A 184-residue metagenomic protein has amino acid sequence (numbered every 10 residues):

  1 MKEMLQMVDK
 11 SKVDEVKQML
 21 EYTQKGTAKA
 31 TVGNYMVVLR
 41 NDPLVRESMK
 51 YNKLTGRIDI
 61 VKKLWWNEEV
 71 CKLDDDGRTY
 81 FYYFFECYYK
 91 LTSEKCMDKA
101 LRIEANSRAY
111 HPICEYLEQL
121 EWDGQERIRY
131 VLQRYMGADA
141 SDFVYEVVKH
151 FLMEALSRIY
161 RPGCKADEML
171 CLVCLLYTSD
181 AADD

Functional and structural regions predicted by a protein language model:
M1-E126, S141-E146: N-terminal nucleic-acid engagement/recognition segments and initiation subdomains in replication, restriction
V8, M19, Y130, R134 (+1 more regions): Basic, alpha-helical nucleic-acid-binding regions used in initiation and control of genome expression
R129-V144, E168: Short acidic, glycine/Ser/Thr-rich loop/turn "cap" segments at secondary-structure junctions
Q133-G137, S157, D183: A broad detector of the eukaryotic-type serine/threonine protein kinase catalytic domain
D142-S157: N-terminal pre-Walker A segment at the start of P-loop NTPase domains
I159-D167: Phosphate-binding P-loop
L172: Hydrophobic anchor at the beta1->P-loop junction of P-loop NTPases
Y177-D184: Conserved small/polar residues in nucleotide/adenosyl-binding loops
